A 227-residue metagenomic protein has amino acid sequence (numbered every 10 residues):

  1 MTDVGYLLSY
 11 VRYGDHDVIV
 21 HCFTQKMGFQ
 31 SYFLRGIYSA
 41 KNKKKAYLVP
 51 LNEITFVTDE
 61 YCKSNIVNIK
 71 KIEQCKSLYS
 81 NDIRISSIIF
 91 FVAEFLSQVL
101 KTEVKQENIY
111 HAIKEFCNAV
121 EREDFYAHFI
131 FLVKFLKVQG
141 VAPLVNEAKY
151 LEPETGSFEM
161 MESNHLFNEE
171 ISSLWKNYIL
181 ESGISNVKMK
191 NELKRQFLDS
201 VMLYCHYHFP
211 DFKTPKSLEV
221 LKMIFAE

Functional and structural regions predicted by a protein language model:
M1-V18, F23-E227: Non-catalytic alpha-helical scaffolds and adjoining flexible linkers that form interface surfaces for assembly
